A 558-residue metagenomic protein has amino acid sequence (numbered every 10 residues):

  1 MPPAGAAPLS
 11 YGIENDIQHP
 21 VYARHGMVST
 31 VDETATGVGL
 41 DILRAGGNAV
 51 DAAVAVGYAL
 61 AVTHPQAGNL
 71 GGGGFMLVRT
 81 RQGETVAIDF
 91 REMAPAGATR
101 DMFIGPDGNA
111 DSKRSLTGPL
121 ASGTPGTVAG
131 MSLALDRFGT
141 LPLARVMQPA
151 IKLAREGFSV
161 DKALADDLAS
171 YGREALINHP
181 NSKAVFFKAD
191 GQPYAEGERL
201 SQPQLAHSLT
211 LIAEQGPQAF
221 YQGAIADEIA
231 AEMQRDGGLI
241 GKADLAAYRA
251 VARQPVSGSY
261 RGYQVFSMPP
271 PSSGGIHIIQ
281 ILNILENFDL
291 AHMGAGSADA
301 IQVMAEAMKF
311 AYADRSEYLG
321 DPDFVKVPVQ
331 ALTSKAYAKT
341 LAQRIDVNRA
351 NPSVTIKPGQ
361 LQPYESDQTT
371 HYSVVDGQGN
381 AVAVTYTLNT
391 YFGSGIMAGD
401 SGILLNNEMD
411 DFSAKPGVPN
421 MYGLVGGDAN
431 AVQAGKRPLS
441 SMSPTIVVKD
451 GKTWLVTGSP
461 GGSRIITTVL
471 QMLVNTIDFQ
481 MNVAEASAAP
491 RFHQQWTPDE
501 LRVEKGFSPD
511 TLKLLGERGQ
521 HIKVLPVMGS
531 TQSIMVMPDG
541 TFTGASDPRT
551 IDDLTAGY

Functional and structural regions predicted by a protein language model:
G5-G37, D41, A49-Q215, F220-Q222 (+3 more regions): Noncatalytic scaffold domains of N-terminal-nucleophile
V56-A61, G238-I240, A350-G359, Y422-V432 (+1 more regions): Short Pro/Gly-enriched beta-strand edge/turn motifs at strand-loop
V62-A87, L239-G241, A381-K449, F479 (+1 more regions): Active-site rim segments in enzyme catalytic domains, especially the processed small/beta chain of N-terminal
A252, S366-T369, Y391, S440-M442: Short, small/polar residue-rich loop motifs at catalytic or cofactor-binding pockets
F266-G275, S373, T385-I396, P444 (+1 more regions): Glycine-rich phosphate/pyrophosphate-binding beta-alpha loops
F288-L388, D400-S401, E408, P416-G417 (+1 more regions): Internal maturation/activation junctions in enzymes
K415, K436, D478-P526: Extended C-terminal subregions enriched in glycine
